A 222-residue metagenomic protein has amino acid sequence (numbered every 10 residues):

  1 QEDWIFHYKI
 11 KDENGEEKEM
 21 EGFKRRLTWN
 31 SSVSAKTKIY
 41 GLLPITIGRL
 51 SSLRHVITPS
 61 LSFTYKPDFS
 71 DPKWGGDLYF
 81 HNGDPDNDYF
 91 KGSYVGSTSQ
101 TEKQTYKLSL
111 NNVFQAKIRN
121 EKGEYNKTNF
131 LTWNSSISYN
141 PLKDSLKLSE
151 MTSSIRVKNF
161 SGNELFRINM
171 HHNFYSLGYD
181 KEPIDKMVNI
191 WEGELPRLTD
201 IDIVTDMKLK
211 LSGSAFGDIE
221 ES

Functional and structural regions predicted by a protein language model:
Q1-S222: Outer-membrane beta-barrel translocator/pore domains, especially the C-terminal barrels of Gram-negative outer-membrane
